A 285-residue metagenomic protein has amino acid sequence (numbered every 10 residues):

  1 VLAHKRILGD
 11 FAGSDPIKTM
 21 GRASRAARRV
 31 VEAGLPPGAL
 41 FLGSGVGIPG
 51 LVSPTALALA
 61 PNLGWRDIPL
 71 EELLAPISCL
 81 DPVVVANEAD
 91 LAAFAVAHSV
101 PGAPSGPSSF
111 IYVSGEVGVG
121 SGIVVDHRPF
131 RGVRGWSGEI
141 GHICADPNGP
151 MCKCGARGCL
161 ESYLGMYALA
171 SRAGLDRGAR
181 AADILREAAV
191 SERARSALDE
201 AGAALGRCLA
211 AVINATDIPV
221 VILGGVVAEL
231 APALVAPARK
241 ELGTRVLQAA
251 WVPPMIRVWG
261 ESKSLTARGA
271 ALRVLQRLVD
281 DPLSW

Functional and structural regions predicted by a protein language model:
L2-A3, R131: A structural microfeature
K5-I111, A233-T244: Glycine-rich phosphate-binding loop and adjoining helix at the ATP-binding site of ATP-dependent phosphoryl-transfer
D10-A12, P16-K18, C79-D81, V85-A89 (+1 more regions): Glycine-rich phosphate-binding loop plus the immediately following alpha-helix
G47-L51, V226, W259: Short loop/turn motifs enriched for small/polar and acidic residues
G50-P54, D90-A93, G120, F130 (+2 more regions): Short, active-site-adjacent cap segments at secondary-structure transitions
V84-S99, P232-W285: Glycine-rich phosphate-binding/hydrolytic loop that grips phosphoryl groups
G106-Y163: Glycine-rich phosphate-binding loop of actin/hexokinase-like ATP-binding domains
P150, R157-I222, A228, V252-M255: A mobile "lid/hinge" subdomain adjacent to the ATP/sugar-phosphate binding pocket shared across diverse ATP-dependent
